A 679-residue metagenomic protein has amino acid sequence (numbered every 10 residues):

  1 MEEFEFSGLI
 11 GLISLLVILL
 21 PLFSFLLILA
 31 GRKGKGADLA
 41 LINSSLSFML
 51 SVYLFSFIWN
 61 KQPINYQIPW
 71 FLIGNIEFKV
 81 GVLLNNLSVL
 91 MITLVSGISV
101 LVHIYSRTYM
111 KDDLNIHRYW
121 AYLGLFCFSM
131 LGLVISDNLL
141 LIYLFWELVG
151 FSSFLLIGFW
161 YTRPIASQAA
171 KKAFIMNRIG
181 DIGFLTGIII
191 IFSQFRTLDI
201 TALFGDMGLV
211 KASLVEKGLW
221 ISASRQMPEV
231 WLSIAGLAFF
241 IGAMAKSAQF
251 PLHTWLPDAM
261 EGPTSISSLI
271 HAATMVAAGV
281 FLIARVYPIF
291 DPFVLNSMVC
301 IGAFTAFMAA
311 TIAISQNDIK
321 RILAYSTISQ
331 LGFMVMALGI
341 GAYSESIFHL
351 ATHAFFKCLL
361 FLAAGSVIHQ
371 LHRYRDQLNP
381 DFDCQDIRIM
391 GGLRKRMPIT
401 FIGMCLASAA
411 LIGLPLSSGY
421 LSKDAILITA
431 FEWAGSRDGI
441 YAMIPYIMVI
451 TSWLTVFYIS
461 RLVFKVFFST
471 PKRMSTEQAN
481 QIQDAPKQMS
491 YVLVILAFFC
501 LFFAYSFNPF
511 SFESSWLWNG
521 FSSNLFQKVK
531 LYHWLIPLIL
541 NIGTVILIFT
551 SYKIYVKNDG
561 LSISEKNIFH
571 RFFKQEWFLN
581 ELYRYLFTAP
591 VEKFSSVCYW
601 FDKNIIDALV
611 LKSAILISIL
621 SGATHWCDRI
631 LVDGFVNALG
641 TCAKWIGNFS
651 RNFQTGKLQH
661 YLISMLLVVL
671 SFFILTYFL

Functional and structural regions predicted by a protein language model:
M1-I13, A30-A121, R196-E229, S233 (+4 more regions): Transmembrane helix-loop-helix hairpins at membrane boundaries of multipass inner-membrane proteins
E5-L19, K35-A40, I76-L94, G132-F145 (+9 more regions): Membrane-entry segments of alpha-helical transmembrane domains in multi-pass membrane proteins
L16-R32, M244, A306: N-terminal signal-anchor/start-transfer transmembrane helix
K33-L46, K171-G183, K395-C405, Q483-F498 (+1 more regions): Alpha-helical transmembrane segments and their helix-start/interface "positive-inside/aromatic belt" motifs in integral
I42-I58, G180-F195, M404-P415, V492-F510 (+3 more regions): Hydrophobic alpha-helical membrane-insertion segments
V100-I142, F151-Q481, Y505: Hydrophobic transmembrane alpha-helices and their helix-loop junctions in integral membrane proteins
I482-L547, F569: Hard-cation-handling environments
S511-I536, V556-L679: Aromatic-capped, Gly/Pro-kinked transmembrane alpha-helices
